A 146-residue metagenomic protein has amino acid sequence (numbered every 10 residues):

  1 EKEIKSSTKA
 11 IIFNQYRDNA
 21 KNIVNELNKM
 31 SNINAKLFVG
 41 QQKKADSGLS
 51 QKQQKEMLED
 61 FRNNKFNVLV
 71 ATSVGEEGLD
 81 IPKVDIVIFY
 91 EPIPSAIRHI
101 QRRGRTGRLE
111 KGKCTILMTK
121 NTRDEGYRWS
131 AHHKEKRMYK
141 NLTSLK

Functional and structural regions predicted by a protein language model:
E1-S6: Conserved helicase/translocase motor-coupling segment
K9-F13, N19-S73: Conserved helicase ATPase core of P-loop NTP-dependent helicases/translocases
F13-N14, L117: Active-site-adjacent beta-strand anchor residues
N19, I23, S50-M57, P92-H99 (+2 more regions): Helical mechanochemical/support elements of P-loop NTPase systems and associated helical scaffolds
M30, G40-K44, L49, F66-N67 (+2 more regions): Conserved RecA-like helicase motor core of SF1/SF2 enzymes
L37, G48, H99, R128-A131 (+1 more regions): Feature 3881 marks metal-assisted phosphotransfer/nuclease machinery and their flanking interaction elements
R62, R103-Y139: Conserved segment of the helicase C-terminal RecA-like domain
S144-K146: Acidic, low-complexity intrinsically disordered tails
